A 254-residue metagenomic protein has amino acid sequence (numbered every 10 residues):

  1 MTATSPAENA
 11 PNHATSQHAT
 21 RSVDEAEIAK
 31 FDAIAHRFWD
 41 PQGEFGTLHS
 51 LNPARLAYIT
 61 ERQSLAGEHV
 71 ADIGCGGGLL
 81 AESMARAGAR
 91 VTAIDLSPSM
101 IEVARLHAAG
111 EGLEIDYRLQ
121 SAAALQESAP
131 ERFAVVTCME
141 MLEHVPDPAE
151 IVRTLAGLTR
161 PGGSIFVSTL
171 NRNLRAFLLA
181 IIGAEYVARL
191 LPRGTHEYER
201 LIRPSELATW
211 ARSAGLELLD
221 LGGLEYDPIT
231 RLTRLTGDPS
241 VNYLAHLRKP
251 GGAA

Functional and structural regions predicted by a protein language model:
T2-W39: N-terminal, positively charged/glycine-rich alpha-helical extensions of SAM-dependent methyltransferases
H49-A66: Conserved alpha-helix/loop element of class I SAM-dependent methyltransferases that forms part of the SAM/SAH-binding
E68-G74: Conserved class I S-adenosyl-L-methionine
A71, L79-A124: Class I SAM-dependent methyltransferase SAM/SAH-binding core
T137: A conserved beta-strand element that flanks and buttresses the S-adenosyl-L-methionine
A149-P161: A short glycine-rich, Lys/Arg-flanked "PGG" loop and its adjoining helix->strand segment in the class I
F166-A188: Conserved class I S-adenosyl-L-methionine
R189-E206: Acceptor-substrate binding/catalytic loop of class I
